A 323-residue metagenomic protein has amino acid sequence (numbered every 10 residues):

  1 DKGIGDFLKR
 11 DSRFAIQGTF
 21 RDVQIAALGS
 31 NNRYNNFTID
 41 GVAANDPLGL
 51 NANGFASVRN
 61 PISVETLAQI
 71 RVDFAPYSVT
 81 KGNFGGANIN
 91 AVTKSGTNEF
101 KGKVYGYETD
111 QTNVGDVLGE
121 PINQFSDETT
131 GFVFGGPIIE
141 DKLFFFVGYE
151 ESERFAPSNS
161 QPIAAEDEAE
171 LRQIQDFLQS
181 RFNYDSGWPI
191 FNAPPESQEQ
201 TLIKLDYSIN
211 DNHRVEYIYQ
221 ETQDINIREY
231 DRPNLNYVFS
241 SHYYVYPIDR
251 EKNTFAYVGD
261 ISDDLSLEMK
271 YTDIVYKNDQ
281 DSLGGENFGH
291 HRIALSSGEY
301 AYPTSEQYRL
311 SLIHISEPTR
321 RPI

Functional and structural regions predicted by a protein language model:
D1-S95, V114-G115, D127, G131 (+1 more regions): Periplasmic N-terminal accessory/gating domains of Gram-negative outer-membrane beta-barrel systems
I25, A87-I89, F132, I203 (+2 more regions): Membrane-embedded beta-strands of outer-membrane beta-barrel proteins, especially the hydrophobic/small aromatic
N32, L67, K94-G96, I139-D141 (+3 more regions): Outer-membrane beta-barrel channels and translocator barrels
L50, E65-Q69, D110-D116, F177-S186 (+4 more regions): Flexible, solvent-exposed coil segments and beta strand-coil junctions, predominantly the extracellular/periplasmic
P76-S78, G106-T112, E151-F155, E221-I225 (+1 more regions): Transmembrane beta-strands of outer-membrane beta-barrel pores
P76-T80, G119-P121, I190-A193, H242-Y244: Outer-membrane beta-barrel domain signature
K101, N123-I225, Y246-L267: Transmembrane beta-barrel wall of Gram-negative outer-membrane proteins
S197, N210-S316, R320: Replace "related TpsB outer-membrane translocases also match" with "some related outer-membrane beta-barrels such as
